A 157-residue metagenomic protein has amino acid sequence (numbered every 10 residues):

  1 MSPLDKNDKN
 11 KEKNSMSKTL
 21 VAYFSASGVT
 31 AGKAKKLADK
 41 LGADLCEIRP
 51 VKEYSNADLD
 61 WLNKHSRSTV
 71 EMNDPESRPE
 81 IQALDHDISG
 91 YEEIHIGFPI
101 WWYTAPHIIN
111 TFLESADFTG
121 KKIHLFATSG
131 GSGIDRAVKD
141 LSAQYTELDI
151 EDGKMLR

Functional and structural regions predicted by a protein language model:
S2-I96, Y103-A105, N110, E114: N-terminal beta1-alpha1-beta2 submodule of the flavodoxin-like/Rossmannoid cofactor-binding fold
T19, I123-H124: Hydrophobic beta-strand segments of well-ordered beta-sheets in folded domains
L41-A43, K121, L148: A structural micro-motif
S68, K121-K122: P-loop/Walker A phosphate-binding loop and immediately adjacent motor/lid segment at beta-alpha junctions
I88, E114-K121, Q144-Y145: Short, conserved loop/helix-junction motifs that constitute active-site signature segments in enzyme catalytic cores
I96-G97, L125: Redox-cofactor binding/interface segments in oxidoreductases and associated redox assembly factors
H124-R157: Short, glycine-/small-residue-rich phosphate/pyrophosphate-handling segment
